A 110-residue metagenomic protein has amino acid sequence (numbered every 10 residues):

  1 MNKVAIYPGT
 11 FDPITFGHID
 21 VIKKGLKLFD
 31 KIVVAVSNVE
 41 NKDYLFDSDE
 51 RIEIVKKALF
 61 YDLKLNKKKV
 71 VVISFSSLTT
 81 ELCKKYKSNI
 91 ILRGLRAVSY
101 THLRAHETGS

Functional and structural regions predicted by a protein language model:
K3, D30, N89: Conserved acidic residues
A5-G17: Short, glycine-rich nucleotide/cofactor-binding loops
Y7, V34, R93: Redox-cofactor binding/interface segments in oxidoreductases and associated redox assembly factors
I19-T79: Short, surface-exposed acidic-centric catalytic microdomains
Y44-L45, K87-S88, S110: Flexible, compositionally biased loop and terminal segments
N89-V98: Acidic beta-strand-to-loop metal/phosphate-binding motif
H102-S110: Single conserved hydrophobic/aromatic residue that forms the stacking wall/gate of nucleotide- or nucleobase-binding
